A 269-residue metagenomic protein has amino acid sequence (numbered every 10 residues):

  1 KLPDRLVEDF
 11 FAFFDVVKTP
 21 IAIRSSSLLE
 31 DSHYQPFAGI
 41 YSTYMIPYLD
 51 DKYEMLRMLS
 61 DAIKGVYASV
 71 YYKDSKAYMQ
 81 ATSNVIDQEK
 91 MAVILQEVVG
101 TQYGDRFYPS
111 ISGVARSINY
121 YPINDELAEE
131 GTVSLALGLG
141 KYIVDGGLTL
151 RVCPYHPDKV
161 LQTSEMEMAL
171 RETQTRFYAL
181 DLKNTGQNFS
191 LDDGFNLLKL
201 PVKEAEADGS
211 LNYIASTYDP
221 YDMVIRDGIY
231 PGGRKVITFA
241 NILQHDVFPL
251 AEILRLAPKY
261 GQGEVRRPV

Functional and structural regions predicted by a protein language model:
K1-V269: Conserved mixed alpha/beta core segments that line enzyme active sites in large multi-domain catalysts
